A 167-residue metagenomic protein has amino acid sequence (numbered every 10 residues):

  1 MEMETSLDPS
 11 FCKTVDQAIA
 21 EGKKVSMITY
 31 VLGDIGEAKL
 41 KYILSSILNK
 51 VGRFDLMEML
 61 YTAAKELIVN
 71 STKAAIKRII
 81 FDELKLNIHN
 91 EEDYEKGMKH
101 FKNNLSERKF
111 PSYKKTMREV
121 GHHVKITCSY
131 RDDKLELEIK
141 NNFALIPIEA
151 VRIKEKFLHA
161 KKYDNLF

Functional and structural regions predicted by a protein language model:
E2-Q17, E149-V151: C-terminal regulatory or interaction extensions
T14, A18-G22, S26-M27, K102-C128: DHp-CA interface and adjacent N-terminal HATPase_c subdomain of two-component histidine kinases
V15-I19, I43-V51, L67, S71 (+1 more regions): Hydrophobic, Leu/Ile/Phe/Ala-enriched alpha-helical segments that form helix-helix packing faces
K23-V51, P147, K154-F157, K161-D164: Helix-loop-beta hinge of the Bergerat
G52-G121: Conserved ATP-binding N-box helix of the HATPase_c
S71-E83, N142-E155: Short, solvent-exposed beta-strand-terminating loops
H89-L105, T127, D133-K140, L145: Short, highly conserved beta-strand within the GHKL-type HATPase_c fold
L105-K109, T116-H122, D133-E136, F143-F167: Flexible ATP-lid and adjacent glycine-rich G1/G2 motifs of the Bergerat
